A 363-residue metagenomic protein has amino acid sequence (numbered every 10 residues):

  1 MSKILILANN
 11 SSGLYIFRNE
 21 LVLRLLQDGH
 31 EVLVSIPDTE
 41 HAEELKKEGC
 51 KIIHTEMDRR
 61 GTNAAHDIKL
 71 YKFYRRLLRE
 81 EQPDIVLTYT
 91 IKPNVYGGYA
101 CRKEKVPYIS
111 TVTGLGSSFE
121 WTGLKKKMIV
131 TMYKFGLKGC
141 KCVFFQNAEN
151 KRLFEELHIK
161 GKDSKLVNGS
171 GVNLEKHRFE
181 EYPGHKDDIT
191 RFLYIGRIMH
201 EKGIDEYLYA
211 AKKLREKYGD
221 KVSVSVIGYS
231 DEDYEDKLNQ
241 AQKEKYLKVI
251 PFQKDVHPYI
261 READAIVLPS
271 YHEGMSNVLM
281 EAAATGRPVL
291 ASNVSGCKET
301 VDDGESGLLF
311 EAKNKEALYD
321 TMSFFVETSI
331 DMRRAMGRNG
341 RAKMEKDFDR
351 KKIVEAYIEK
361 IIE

Functional and structural regions predicted by a protein language model:
Y15-E20, T190, Y194-K213, L308 (+1 more regions): A conserved mid-protein helix/loop that constitutes part of the nucleotide-sugar donor-binding site
A42-E48, K213, K217-Y218, S223-I250: Short, structured helix-loop element that forms part of the nucleotide-activated donor/catalytic region
I53, K134, K138-F179: Donor nucleotide-sugar binding/catalytic pocket of nucleotide-sugar-dependent glycosyltransferases
T62-H66, E155-E156, S170-I189, P258: Acidic anion/phosphate-binding donor-loop and adjacent secondary structure in glycosyltransferase catalytic cores
F252, Y271: Aromatic "clamp/platform" in nucleotide-sugar-dependent glycosyltransferases that forms part of the donor/acceptor
P288-A291, V301: Short hydrophobic beta-strand element within catalytic cores of glycosyltransferases and related nucleotide-activated
D303-G304, L308-K315, F324-I330: Conserved acidic donor-binding segment of nucleotide-sugar-dependent glycosyltransferases
A317, F324, D331-D347, A356-E359: A short, well-ordered alpha-helix in the C-terminal region of glycosyltransferases
